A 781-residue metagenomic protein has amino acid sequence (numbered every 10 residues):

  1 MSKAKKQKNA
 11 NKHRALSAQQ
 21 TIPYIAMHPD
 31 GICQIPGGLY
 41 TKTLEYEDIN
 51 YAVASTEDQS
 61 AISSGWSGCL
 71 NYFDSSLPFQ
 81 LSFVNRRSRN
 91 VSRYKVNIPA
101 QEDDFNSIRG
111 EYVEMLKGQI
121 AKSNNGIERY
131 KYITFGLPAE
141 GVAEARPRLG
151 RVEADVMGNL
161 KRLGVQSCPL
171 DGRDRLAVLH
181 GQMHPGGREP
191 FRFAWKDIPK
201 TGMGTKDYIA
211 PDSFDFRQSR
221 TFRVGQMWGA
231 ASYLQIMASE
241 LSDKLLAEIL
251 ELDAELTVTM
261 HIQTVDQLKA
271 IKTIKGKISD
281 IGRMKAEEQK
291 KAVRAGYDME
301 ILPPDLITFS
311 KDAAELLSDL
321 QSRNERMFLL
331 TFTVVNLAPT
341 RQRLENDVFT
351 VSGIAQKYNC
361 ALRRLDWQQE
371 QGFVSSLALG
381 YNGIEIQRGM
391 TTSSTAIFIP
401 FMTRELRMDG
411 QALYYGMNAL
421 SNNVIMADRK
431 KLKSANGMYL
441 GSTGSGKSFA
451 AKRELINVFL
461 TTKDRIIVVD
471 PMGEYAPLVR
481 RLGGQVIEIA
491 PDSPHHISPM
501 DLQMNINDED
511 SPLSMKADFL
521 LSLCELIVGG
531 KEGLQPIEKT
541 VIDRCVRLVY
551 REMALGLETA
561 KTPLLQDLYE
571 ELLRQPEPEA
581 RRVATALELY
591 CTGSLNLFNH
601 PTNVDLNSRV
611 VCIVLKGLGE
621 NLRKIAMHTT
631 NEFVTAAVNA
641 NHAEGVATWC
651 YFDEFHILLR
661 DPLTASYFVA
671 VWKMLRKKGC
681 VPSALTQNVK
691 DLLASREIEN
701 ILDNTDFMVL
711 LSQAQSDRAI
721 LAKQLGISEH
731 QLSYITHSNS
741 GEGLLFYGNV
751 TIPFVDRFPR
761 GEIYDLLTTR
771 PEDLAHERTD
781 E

Functional and structural regions predicted by a protein language model:
M1-F401: Extended, folded cores of ATP/NTP-driven motor/assembly subunits in large transport and secretion machines
I49, T56-S75, R86, E248-L250 (+11 more regions): P-loop NTPase motor domains
Y439: Hydrophobic anchor at the beta1->P-loop junction of P-loop NTPases
K447: Conserved lysine of the Walker
A450: Hydrophobic positions on the alpha1 helix immediately C-terminal to the Walker A/P-loop
N457-I467, A637: Post-Walker A helix-loop "phosphate-sensing" segment adjacent to the P-loop in P-loop NTPases
G483-I487, E697-L710: A short helix-turn-beta junction within AAA+ P-loop NTPase domains corresponding to the substrate/partner-engaging
L725-D780: Conserved P-loop NTPase
